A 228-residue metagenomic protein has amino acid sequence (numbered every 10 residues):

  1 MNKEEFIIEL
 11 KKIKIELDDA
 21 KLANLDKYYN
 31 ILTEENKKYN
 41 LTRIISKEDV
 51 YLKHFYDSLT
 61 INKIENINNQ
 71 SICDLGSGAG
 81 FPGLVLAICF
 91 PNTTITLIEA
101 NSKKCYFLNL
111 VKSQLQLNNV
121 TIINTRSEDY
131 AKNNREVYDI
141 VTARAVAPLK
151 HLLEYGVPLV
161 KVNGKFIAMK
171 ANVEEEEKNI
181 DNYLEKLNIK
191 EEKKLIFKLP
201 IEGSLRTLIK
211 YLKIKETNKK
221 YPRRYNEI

Functional and structural regions predicted by a protein language model:
N2-N69, C73, Y106-V120, R224-Y225: Class I SAM-dependent transferase core
L32, L86, K170, Y211: Residue-level signal for inorganic ion chemistry
I45, I123-R126, K193-L195: Short loop/edge segments at beta-strand edges and connector loops that shape dinucleotide/nucleotide cofactor-binding
L59-R144, L153-E154: Conserved SAM/SAH cofactor-binding pocket of Class I
F90, V160-V162: Helix-to-beta-strand junctions that scaffold the AdoMet/dcAdoMet cofactor pocket in Class I SAM-dependent enzymes
P148, A171-E176, L199: Short "lid" loop at the C-terminus of a central beta-strand within the Rossmann-like core of SAM-dependent
N163-V173: Conserved beta-strand signature within the Rossmann-like core of class I S-adenosyl-L-methionine
I180-I228: SAM/dcSAM-binding transferase cores
